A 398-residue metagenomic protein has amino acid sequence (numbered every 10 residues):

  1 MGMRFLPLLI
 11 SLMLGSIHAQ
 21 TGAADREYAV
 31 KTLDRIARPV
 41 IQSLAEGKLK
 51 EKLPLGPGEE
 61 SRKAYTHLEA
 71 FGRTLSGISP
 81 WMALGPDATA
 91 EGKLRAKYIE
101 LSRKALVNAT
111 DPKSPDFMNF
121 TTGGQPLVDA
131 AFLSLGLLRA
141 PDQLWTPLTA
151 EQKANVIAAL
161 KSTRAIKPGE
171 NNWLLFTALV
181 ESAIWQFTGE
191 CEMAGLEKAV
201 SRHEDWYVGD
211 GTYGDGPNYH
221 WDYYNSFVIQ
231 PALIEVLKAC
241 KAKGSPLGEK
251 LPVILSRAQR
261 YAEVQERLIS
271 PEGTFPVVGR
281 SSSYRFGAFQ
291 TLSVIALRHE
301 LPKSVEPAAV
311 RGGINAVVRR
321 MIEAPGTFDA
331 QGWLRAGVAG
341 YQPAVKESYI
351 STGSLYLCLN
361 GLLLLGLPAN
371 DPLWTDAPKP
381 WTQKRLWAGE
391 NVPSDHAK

Functional and structural regions predicted by a protein language model:
M1-L6: Bacterial N-terminal signal peptides that target proteins for export
P7-S16: Bacterial N-terminal signal peptides
Q20-A70, S76, P80, E100-A105: Low-complexity, Ser/Thr/Pro/Gly-enriched N-terminal "stalk/linker" regions
A23-R38, T74, L179, A183-I184 (+3 more regions): Hydrophobic alpha-helical transmembrane segments of multi-pass integral membrane proteins
T32, Q42-K63, T110-P115, V317-K398: CBM-like carbohydrate-recognition segments
H67, I78-W81, R95-L255, R267-Q290 (+1 more regions): Aromatic-lined, polymer-binding surfaces characteristic of secreted/periplasmic polysaccharide-degrading enzymes
G77, Y219-A336, P343-N370: Long, repeat-rich segments with strong aromatic
A90-E91: Long, charge-dense tracts
